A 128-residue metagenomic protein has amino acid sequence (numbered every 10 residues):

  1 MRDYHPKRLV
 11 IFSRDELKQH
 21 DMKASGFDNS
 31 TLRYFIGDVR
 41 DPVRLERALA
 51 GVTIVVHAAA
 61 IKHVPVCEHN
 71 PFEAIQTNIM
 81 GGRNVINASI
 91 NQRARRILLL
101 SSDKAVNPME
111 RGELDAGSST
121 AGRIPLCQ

Functional and structural regions predicted by a protein language model:
H5-K18: Conserved glycine-rich Rossmann-like NAD(P)H-binding loop of the short-chain dehydrogenase/reductase
K7-L9, T31, R95-R96: Residues at the starts of beta-strands that form the adenosine-phosphate
S13, F35-I36, Q76: Conserved residues in the N-terminal Rossmann fold of short-chain dehydrogenase/reductase
D15, S25, D103: Residues in the short beta-alpha loop(s) of Rossmann-like NAD(P)-binding domains
M22: Conserved SAM-binding loop
F27-D28, L32-I54: Conserved Rossmann-fold cofactor-binding substructure of NAD(P)-dependent oxidoreductases
H57, I61-T120, I124-L126: Conserved Rossmann-fold NAD(P)-dependent oxidoreductase catalytic core, especially the SDR/UDP-sugar
